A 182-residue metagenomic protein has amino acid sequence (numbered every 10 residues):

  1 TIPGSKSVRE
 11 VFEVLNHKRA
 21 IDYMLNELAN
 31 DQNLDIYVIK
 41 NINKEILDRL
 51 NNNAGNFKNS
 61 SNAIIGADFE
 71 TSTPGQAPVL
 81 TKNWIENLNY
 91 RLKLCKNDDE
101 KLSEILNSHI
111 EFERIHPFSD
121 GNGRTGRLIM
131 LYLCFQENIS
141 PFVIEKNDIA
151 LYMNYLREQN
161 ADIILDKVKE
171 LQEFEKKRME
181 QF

Functional and structural regions predicted by a protein language model:
T1-D120, R124-F182: FIC/Doc superfamily catalytic core
